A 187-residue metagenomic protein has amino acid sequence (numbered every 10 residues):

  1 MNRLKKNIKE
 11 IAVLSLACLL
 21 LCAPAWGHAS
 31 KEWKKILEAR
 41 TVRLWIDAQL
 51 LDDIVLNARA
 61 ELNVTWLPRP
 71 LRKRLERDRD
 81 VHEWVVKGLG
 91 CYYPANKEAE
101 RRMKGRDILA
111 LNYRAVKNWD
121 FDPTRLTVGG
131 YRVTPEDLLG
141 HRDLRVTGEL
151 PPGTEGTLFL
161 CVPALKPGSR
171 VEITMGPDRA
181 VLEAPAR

Functional and structural regions predicted by a protein language model:
R3-A12: Bacterial N-terminal signal peptides that target proteins for export
A12-C22: Bacterial N-terminal signal peptides
W26-R187: Conserved functional micro-motifs across diverse proteins
